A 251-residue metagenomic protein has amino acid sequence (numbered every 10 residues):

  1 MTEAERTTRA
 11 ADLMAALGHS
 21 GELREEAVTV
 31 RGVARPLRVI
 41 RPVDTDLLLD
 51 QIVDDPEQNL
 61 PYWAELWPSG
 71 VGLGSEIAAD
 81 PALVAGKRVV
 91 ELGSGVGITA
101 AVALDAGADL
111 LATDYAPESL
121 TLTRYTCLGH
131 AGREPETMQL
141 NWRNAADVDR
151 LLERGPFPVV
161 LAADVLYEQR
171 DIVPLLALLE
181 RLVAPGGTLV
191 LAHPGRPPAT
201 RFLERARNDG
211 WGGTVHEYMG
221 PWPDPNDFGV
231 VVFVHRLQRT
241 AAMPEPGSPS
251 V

Functional and structural regions predicted by a protein language model:
M1-V251: S-adenosylmethionine-dependent methyltransferases
